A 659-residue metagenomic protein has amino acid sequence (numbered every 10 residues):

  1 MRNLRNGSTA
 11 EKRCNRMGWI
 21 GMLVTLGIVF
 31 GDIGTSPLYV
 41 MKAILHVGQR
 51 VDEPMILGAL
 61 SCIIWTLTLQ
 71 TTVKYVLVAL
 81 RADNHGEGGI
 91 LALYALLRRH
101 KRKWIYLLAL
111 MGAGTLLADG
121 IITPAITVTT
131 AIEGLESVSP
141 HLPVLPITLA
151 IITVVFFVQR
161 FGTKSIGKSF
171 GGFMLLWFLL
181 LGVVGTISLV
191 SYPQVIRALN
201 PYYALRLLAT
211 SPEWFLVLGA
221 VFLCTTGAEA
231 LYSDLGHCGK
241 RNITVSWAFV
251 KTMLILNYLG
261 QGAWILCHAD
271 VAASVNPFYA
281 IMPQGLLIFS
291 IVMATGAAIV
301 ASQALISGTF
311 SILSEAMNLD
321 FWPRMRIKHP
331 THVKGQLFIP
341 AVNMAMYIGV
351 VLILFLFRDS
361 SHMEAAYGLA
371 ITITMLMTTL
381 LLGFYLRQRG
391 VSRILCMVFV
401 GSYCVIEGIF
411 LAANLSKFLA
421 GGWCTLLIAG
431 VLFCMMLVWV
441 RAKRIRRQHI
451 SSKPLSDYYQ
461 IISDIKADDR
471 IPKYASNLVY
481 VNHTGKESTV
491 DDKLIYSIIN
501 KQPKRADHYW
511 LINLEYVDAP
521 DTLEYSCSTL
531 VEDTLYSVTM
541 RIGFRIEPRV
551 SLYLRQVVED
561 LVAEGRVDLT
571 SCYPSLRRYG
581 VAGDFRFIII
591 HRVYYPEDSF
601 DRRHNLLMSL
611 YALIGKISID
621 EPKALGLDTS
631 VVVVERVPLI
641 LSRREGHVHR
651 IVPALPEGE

Functional and structural regions predicted by a protein language model:
R2-E659: The structured alpha-helical core of multi-pass membrane proteins
